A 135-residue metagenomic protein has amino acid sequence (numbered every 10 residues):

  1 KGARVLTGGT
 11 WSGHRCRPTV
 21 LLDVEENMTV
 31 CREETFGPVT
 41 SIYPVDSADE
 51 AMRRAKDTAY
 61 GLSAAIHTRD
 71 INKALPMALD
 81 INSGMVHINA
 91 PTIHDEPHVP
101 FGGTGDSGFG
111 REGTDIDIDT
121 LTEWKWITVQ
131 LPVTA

Functional and structural regions predicted by a protein language model:
G2-G8, Q130: Short secondary-structure junctions
S12-A135: Conserved C-terminal structural/oligomerization subdomain of aldehyde/semialdehyde dehydrogenase
